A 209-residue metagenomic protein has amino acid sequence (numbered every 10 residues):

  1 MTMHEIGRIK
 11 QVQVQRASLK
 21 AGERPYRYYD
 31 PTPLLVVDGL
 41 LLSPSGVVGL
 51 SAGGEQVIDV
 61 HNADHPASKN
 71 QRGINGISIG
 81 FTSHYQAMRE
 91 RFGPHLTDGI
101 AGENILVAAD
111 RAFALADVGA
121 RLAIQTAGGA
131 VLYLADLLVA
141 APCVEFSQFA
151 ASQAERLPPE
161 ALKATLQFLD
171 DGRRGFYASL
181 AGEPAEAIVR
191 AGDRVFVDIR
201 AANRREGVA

Functional and structural regions predicted by a protein language model:
M1-A209: Metal-cofactor-dependent catalytic cores
